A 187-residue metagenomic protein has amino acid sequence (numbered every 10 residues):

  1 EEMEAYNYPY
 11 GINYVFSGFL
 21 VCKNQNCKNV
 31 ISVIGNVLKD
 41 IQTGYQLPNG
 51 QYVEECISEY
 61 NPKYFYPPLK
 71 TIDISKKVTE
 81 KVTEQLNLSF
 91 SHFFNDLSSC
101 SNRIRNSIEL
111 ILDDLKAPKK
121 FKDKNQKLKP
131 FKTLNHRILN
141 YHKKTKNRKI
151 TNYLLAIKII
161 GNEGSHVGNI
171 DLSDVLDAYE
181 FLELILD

Functional and structural regions predicted by a protein language model:
E1, F19-C27: Short cysteine-rich clusters marking metal-coordination/redox-active sites
E1-N13: Short recognition patches in nucleic-acid-associated and regulatory proteins
N24, N29, I34-K81: Helix-loop junctions and short alpha-helical segments
Y64, K116-I159: Short, charged amphipathic alpha-helical segments flanked by flexible coils
V78-L97: A long, hydrophobic alpha-helical segment
T83, R105-I108, N135, H142 (+4 more regions): Generic structural concept
L97-F121: Hydrophobic alpha-helical packing segments in soluble, helical-rich domains
K149-D187: Charge-enriched, short contiguous segments at helix-coil
